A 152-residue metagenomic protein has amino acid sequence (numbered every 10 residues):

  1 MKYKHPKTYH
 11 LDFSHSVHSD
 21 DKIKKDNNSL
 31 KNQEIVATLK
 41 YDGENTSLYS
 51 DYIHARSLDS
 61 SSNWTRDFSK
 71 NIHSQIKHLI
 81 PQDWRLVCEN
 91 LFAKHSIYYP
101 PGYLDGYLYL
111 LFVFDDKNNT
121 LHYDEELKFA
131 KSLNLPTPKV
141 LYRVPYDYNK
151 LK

Functional and structural regions predicted by a protein language model:
M1-K152: Core nucleotide-handling region used for phosphoryl-transfer chemistry
